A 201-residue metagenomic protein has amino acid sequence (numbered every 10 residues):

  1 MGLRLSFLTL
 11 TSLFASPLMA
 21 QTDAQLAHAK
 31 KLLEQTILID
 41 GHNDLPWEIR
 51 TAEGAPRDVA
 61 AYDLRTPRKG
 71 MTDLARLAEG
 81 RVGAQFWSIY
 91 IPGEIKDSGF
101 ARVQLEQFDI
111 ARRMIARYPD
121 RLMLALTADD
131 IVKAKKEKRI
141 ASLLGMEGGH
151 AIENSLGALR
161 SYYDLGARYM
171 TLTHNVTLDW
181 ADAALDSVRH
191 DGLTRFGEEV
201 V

Functional and structural regions predicted by a protein language model:
R4-P17: Bacterial N-terminal signal peptides
S6, G157, E199: Active-site phosphate/pyrophosphate-handling residues
A20-D191: N-terminal hydrophobic targeting/anchoring segments and the immediately downstream early-domain regions of hydrolases
R189-V201: Alpha-helix-loop-beta-strand connector modules within alpha/beta enzyme cores
